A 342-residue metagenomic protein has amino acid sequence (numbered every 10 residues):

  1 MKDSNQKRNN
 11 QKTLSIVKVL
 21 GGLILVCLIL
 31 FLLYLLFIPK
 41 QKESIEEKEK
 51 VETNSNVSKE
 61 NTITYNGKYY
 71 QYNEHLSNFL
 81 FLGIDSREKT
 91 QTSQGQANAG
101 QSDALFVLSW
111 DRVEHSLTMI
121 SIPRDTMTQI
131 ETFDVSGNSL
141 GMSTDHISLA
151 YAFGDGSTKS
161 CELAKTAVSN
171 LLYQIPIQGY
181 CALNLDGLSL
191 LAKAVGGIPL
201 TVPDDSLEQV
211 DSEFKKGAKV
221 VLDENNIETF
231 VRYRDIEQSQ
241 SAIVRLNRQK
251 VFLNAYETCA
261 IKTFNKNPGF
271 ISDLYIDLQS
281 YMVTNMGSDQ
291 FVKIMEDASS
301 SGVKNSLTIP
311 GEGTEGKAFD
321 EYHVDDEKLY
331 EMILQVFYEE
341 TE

Functional and structural regions predicted by a protein language model:
K2-D3, K12-I16, G22, L30-E342: Non-catalytic, solvent-exposed segments at the cell envelope interface
